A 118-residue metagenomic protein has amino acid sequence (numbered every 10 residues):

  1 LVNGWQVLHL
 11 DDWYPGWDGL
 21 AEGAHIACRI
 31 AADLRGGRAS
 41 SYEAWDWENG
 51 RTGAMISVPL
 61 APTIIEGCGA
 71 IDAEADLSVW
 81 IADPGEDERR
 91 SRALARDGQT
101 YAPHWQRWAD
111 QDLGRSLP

Functional and structural regions predicted by a protein language model:
L1-V2: Glycine-rich phosphate-binding P-loop
Q6-I65: Conserved nucleotide-sensing/catalytic segment adjacent to the nucleotide-binding pocket in NTP-handling enzymes
V7, W80-D83, Y101-A102: Short hydrophobic/aromatic-enriched beta-strand-loop microsegments
P15-W17, D72, R89: Conserved protein kinase catalytic core
A21-A24, D83, G98: Short, conserved loop/turn and helix-capping segments at secondary-structure boundaries that abut family-defining
E66-I71: Short, polar loop motifs at secondary-structure junctions
A75-A93: Conserved phosphate-donor/acceptor-positioning beta-strand/loop module used by diverse small-molecule
G98-P118: Small-molecule kinase domains that catalyze NTP-dependent phosphoryl transfer to phosphate-bearing small molecules
